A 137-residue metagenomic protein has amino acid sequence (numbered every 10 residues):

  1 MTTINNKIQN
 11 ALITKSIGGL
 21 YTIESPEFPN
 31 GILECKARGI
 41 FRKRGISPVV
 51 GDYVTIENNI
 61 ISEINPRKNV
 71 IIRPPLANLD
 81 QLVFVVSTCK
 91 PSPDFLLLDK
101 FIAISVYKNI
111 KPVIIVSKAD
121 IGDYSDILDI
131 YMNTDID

Functional and structural regions predicted by a protein language model:
M1-F95: N-terminal accessory targeting/assembly segments
G51, S105, S117: Residue-level signal for inorganic ion chemistry
F84, I114-V116: Structural beta-sheet core signal
T88-P91, K118-G122: Conserved nucleotide-binding/hydrolysis micro-motifs of P-loop NTPases
L96-V106: Histidine-anchored nucleotide/phosphate-binding helix
N109-I110, D135: Glycine-centered short loops/turns at secondary-structure junctions
D120-D137: Canonical P-loop GTPase G-domain recognition
